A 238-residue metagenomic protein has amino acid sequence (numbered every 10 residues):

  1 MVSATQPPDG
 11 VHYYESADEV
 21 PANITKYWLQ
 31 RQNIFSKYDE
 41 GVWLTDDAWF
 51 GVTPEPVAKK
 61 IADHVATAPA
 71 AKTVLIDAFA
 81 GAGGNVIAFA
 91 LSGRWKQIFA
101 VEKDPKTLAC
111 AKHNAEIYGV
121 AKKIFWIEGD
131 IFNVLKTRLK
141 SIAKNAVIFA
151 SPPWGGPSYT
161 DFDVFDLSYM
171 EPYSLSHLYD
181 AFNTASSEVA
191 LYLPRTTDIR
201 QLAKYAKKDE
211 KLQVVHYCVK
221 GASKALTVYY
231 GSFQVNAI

Functional and structural regions predicted by a protein language model:
M1-V74, A82, I87, L91: S-adenosyl-L-methionine
V2-R31, K37, F182-I238: C-terminal catalytic and target-recognition region of SAM-dependent MTase-like enzymes, primarily methyltransferases
K60-A68, A88, N114-I117, V134-T137 (+1 more regions): A generic secondary-structure signal
I61, V65, V74-S92, A100 (+3 more regions): Conserved proline-anchored active-site loop of SAM-dependent methyltransferases that bridges a beta-strand
A70, G93-W95, G119-A121, A143 (+2 more regions): Short, well-ordered coil/turn elements that cap or connect secondary structure elements
V74, Q97, K123-F125, Q213: Conserved beta-strand segments of alpha/beta enzyme cores
D104-V147: S-adenosyl-L-methionine
R138-V214: S-adenosylmethionine
